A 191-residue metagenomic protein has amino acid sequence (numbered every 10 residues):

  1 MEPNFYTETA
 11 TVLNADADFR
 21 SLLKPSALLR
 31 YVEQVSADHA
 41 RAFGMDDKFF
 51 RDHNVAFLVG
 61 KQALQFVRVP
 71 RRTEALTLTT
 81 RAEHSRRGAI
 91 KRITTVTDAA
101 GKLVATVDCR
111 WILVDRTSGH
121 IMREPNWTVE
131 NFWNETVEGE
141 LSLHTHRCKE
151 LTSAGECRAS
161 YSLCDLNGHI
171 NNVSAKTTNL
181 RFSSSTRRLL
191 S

Functional and structural regions predicted by a protein language model:
M1-V59, T106, I112-L190: Hot-dog-fold acyl-thioester-processing enzymes
Q62-A99, S191: Hydrophobic beta-sheet segments that form the core/acyl-binding groove of ACP/CoA-dependent acyl-chain-processing
G101-L103: Residue-level signal for glycine
